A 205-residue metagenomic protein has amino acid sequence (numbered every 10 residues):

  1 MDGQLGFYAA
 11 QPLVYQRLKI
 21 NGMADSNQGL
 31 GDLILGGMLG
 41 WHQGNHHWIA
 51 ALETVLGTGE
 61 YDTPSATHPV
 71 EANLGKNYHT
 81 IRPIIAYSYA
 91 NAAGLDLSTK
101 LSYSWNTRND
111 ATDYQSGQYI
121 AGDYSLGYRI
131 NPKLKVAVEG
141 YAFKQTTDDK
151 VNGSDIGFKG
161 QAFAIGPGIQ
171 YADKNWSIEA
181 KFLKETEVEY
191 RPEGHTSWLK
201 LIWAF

Functional and structural regions predicted by a protein language model:
M1-G6, L13-Q115, G157, A172: Outer-membrane pore/translocation modules
A9-Q11, F163-A164: Hydrophobic alpha-helical transmembrane segments of integral membrane proteins, especially lipid-exposed positions
A10-V14, E53-G57, S102-N106, A121 (+3 more regions): Outer-membrane beta-barrel pore domains and translocons
D113-F205: Outer membrane beta-barrel transmembrane domains
